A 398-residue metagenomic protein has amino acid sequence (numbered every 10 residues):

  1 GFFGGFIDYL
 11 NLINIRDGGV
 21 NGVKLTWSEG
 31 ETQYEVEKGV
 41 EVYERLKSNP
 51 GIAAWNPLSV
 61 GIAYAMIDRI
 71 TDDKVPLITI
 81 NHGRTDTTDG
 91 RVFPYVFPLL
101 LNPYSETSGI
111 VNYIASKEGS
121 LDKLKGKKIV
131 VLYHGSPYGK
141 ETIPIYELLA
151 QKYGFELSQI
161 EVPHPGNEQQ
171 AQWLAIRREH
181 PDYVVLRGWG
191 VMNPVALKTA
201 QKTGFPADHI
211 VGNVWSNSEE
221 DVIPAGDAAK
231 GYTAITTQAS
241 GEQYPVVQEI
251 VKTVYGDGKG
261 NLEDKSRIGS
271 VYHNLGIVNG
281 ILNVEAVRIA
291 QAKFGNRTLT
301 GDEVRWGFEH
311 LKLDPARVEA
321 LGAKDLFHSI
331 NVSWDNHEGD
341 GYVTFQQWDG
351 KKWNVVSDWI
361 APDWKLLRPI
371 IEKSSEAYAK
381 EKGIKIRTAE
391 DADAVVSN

Functional and structural regions predicted by a protein language model:
G1-I7, I15-G90, L99, E161-Q170 (+1 more regions): Beta-alpha junction/loop-to-helix N-cap segments that form part of ligand/metal-binding clefts
I7, N11-G18, E44-I52, I67-V75 (+8 more regions): Sec-exported extracytoplasmic/periplasmic mature domains
N21-T26, N49-A54, D72-L77, V92-Y95 (+5 more regions): Loop/turn elements at helix/coil->beta-strand transitions in domains of secreted/extracellular proteins
T32, L77-T79, R84-T88, P165 (+2 more regions): Venus flytrap/periplasmic-binding-protein-like
L46-V60, I78-N81, K128-Y133, Q159 (+4 more regions): Periplasmic-binding protein-like
D86, P94-G204, G241-P245: Extracellular/periplasmic Venus flytrap/periplasmic-binding protein
F93, A200-G280, W359-D363, L367 (+1 more regions): Extracellular/periplasmic periplasmic-binding protein-like sensory domains
G260-H273, V284-S357, S397-N398: Segments of small-molecule ligand-sensing domains
